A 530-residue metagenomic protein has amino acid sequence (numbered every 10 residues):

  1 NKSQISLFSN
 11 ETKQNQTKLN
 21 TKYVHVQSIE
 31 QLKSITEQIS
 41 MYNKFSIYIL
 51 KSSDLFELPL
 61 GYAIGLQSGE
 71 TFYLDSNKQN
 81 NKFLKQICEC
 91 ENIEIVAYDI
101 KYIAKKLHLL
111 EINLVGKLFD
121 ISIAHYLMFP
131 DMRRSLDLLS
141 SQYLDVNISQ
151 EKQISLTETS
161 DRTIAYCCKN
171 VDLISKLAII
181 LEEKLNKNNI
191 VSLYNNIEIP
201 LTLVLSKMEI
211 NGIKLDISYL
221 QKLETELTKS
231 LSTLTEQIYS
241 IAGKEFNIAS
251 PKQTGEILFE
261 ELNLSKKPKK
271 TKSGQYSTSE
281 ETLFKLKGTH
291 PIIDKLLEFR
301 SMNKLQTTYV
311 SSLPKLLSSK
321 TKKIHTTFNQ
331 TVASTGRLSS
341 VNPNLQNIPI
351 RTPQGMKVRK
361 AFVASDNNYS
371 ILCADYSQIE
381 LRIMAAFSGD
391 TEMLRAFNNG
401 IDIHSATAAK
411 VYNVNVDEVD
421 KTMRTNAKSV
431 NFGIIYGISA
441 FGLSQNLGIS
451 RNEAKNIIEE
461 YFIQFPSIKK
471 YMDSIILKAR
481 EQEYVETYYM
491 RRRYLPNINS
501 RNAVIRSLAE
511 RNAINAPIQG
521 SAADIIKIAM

Functional and structural regions predicted by a protein language model:
N1-K78, Y98, L139, Y143 (+8 more regions): Conserved "right-hand" nucleotidyltransferase catalytic core of DNA-directed polymerases
A63-S68, D99, M128-R133, D137-Q150 (+2 more regions): Function-dense linear segments that define catalytic or interfacial modules in macromolecule-processing proteins
Q79-I93: Short, basic/hydrophobic alpha-helical segments
K101-A104, I123, Q253, S377-E380: Conserved nucleotide-binding/hydrolysis micro-motifs of P-loop NTPases
Y102-Q153, V204: Metal-dependent phosphoesterase core characteristic of DEDDh/y 3'-5' exonuclease domains
S122, E158-T163, N186-K187, I213-Q221 (+6 more regions): Glycine- and acidic
L203, I210, S318, H325-T326 (+2 more regions): Conserved catalytic core of nucleic-acid polymerases
